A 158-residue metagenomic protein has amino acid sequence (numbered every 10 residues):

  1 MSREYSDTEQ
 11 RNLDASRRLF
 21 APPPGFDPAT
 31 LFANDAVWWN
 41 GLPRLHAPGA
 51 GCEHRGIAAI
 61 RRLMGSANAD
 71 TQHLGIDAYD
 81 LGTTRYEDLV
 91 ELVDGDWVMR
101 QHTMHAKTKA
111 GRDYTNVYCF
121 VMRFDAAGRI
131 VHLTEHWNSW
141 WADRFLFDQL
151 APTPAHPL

Functional and structural regions predicted by a protein language model:
M1-L158: C-terminal and inter-domain tail/linker signature
